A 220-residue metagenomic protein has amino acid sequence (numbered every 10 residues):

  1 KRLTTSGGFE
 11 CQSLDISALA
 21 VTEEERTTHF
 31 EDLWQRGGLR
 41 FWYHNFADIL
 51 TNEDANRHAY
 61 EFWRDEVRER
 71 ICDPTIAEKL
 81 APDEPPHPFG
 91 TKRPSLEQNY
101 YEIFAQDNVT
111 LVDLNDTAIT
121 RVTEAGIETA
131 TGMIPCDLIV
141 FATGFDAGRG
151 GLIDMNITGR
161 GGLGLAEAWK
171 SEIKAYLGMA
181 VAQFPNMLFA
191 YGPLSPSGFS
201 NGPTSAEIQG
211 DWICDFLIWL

Functional and structural regions predicted by a protein language model:
K1-L220: N-terminal FAD-binding dinucleotide-binding subdomain shared by FAD-dependent oxidases/monooxygenases
